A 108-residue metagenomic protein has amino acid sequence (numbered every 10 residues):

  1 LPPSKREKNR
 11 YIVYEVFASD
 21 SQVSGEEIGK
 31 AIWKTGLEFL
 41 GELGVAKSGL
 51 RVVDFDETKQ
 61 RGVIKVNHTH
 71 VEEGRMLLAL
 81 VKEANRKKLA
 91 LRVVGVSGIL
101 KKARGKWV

Functional and structural regions predicted by a protein language model:
S4, E15-V53, R92, A103-W107: Surface-exposed, low-hydrophobicity interaction/linker segments
E7-I12: Short structural boundary motif marking the start of a folded domain
G36, A79-L89: A common structural junction motif
V45, R75-M76: Intrinsically disordered, low-complexity regions enriched in proline, serine, glycine and charged residues
D56-V63: The conserved glycine-aromatic submotif of the RRM
V63-K65, R92: Beta-strand cores of modular interaction/reader domains in eukaryotic scaffold and signaling proteins, especially PDZ
K65-E72: Helix N-cap motif at beta-to-alpha junctions
E73, V93-S97: Charge-rich, low-complexity N-terminal segments
